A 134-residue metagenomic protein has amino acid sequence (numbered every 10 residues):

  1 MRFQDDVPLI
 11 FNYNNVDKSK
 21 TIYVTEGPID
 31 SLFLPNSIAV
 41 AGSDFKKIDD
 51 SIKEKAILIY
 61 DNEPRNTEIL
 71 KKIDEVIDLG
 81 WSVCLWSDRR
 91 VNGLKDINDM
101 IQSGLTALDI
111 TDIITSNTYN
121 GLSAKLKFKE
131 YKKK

Functional and structural regions predicted by a protein language model:
M1-K20: Glycine-/acidic-rich phosphate or pyrophosphate-binding loops and their flanking alpha/beta elements
S19-K20, P28-K134: TOPRIM fold recognition
T25: Glycine- and acidic-residue-rich phosphate-binding/metal-coordinating active-site segment common to enzymes that handle
